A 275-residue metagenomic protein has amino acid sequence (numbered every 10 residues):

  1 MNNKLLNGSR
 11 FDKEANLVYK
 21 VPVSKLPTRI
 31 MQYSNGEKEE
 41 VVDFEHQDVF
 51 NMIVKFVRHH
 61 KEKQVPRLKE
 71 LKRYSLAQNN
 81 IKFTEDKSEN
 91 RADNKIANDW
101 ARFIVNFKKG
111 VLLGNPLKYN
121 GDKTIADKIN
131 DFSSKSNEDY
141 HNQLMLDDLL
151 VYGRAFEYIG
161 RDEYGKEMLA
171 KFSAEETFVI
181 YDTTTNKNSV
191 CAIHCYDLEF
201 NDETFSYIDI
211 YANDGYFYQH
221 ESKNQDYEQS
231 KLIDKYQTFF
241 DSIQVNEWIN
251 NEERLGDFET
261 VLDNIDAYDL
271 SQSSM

Functional and structural regions predicted by a protein language model:
M1-L169: Extended, helix-rich architectural segments
K4, S9-N35, E40-D43, V49 (+1 more regions): Structured, contiguous alpha/beta core segments that scaffold functional sites
